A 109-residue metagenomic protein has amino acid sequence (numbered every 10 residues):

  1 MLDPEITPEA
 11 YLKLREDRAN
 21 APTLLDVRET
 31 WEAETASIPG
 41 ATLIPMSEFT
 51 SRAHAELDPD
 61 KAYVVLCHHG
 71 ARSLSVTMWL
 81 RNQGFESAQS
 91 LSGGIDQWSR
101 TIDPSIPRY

Functional and structural regions predicted by a protein language model:
M1-T23, E29-A62, A71-Y109: Rhodanese-like catalytic fold shared by cysteine-dependent sulfurtransferases and DSP/PTP-type phosphatases
V65-L66: Short, surface-exposed ligand- or partner-binding patches at beta-edge/loop junctions that are enriched in aromatics
